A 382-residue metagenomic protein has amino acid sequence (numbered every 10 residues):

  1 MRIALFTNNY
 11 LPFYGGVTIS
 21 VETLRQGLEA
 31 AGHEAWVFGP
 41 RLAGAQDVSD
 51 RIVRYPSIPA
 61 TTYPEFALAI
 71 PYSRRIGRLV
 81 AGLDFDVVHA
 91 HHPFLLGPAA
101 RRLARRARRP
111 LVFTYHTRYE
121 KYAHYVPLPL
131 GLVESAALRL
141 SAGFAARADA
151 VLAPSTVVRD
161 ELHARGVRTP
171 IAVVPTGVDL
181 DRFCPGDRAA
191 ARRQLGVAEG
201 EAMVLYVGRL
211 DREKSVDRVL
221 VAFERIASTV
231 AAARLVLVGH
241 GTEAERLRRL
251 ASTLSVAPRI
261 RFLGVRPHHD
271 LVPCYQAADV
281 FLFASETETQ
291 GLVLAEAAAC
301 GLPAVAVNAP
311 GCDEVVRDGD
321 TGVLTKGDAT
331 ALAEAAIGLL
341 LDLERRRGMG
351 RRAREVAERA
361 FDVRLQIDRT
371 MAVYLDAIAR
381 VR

Functional and structural regions predicted by a protein language model:
M1-R54: N-terminal subdomain of nucleotide-sugar transferases
G39, P56, E134, L138-R188: Donor nucleotide-sugar binding/catalytic pocket of nucleotide-sugar-dependent glycosyltransferases
A145, V265-R266, P273-A278: Short alpha-helical donor nucleotide-sugar binding micro-motif in glycosyltransferases
A198-F223, V236: Conserved donor-binding/catalytic core segment of Leloir-type glycosyltransferases
R248-R266: Nucleotide-activated donor-binding/catalytic signature segment of Leloir-type glycosyltransferases, i.e., the conserved
E286: Aromatic "clamp/platform" in nucleotide-sugar-dependent glycosyltransferases that forms part of the donor/acceptor
L294, P303-A306, V316: Short hydrophobic beta-strand element within catalytic cores of glycosyltransferases and related nucleotide-activated
R317-G319, V323-A329, G338-E344: Conserved acidic donor-binding segment of nucleotide-sugar-dependent glycosyltransferases
